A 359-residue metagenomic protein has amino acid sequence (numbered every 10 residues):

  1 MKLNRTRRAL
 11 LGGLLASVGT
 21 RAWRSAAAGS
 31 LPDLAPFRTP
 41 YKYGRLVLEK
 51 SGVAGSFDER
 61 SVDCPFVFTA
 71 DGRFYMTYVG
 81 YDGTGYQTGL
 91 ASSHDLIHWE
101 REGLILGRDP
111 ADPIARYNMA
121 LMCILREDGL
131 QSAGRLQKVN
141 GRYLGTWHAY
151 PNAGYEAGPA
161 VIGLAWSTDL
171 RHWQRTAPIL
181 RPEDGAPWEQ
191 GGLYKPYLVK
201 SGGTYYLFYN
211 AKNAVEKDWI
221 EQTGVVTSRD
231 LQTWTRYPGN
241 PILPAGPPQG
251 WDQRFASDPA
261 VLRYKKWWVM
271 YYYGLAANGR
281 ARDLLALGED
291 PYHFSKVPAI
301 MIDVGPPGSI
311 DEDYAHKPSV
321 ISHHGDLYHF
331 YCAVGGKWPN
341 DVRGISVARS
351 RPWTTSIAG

Functional and structural regions predicted by a protein language model:
K2-T6, L14-G359: Carbohydrate-active catalytic/glycan-binding domains of CAZyme proteins, especially the secreted or lumenal ectodomains
